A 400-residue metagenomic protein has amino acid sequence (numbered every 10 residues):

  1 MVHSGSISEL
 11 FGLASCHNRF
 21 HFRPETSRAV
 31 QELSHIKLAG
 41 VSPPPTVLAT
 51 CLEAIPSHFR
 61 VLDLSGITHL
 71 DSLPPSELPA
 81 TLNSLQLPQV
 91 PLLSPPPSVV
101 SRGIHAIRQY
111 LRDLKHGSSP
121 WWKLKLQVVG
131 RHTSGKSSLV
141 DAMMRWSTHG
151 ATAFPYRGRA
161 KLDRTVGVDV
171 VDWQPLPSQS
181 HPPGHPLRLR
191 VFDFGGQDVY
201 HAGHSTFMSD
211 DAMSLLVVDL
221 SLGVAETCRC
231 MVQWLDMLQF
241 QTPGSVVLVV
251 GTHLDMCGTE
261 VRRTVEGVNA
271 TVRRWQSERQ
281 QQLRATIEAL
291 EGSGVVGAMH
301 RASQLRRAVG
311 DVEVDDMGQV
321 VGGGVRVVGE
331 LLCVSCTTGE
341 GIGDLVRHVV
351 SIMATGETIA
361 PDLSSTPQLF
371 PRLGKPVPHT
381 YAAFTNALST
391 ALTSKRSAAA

Functional and structural regions predicted by a protein language model:
M1-S6, G12-N18, H35-P43, L64-H69 (+1 more regions): Concave beta-strand-loop units of leucine-rich repeat
V2-V30, V47-P56, L73-A80, P96-G103: A structural signal for leucine-rich repeat
A80-Q127, R131, S180-H181: Short, flexible boundary segments at extreme N-termini or domain junctions of P-loop NTPases and their
S98, R102, R108, M256-L363: Canonical P-loop GTPase G-domain recognition
R112-A160, L187: Conserved G1/Walker A P-loop phosphate-binding module
W146-G184, D198-Y200: Switch I (effector-binding) loop of TRAFAC-class P-loop GTPase G-domains
D211-V232, T242, L254-V261: Conserved Switch II/interswitch segment of TRAFAC-class P-loop GTPases
E340-A400: Noncatalytic alpha-helical scaffolds and linker/capping helices
